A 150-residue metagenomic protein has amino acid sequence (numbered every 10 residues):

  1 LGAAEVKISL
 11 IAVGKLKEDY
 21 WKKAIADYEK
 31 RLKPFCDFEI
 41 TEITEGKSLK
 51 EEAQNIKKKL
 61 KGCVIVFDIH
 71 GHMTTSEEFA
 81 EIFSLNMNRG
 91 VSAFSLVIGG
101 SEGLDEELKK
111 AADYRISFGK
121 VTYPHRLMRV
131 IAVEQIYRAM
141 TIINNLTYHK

Functional and structural regions predicted by a protein language model:
E5-Y28, L32: N-terminal beta1-alpha1 ligand-phosphate binding loop
L10, I65, G99, A132: Conserved RecA-like P-loop NTPase ATPase core
I11, T41, I65, Y114-I116: Hydrophobic/aromatic beta-strand patches that form the interior of the parallel beta-sheet core in alpha/beta enzyme
L16, I69-H72, G100-G103: Short glycine-rich anion-binding loops that position phosphate/pyrophosphate groups of nucleotides and phosphorylated
W21-I25, A53, S76-A80, K109 (+1 more regions): Conserved strand-to-helix beginnings and helix N-cap segments that scaffold or border functional pockets
F35-F94: S-adenosyl-L-methionine/SAH cofactor-binding core of RNA-modifying enzymes
F94-E107: Short glycine-rich, acidic/polar surface loops and turns
E106-K150: Structured adenosyl-cofactor binding patch, chiefly the S-adenosyl-L-methionine
